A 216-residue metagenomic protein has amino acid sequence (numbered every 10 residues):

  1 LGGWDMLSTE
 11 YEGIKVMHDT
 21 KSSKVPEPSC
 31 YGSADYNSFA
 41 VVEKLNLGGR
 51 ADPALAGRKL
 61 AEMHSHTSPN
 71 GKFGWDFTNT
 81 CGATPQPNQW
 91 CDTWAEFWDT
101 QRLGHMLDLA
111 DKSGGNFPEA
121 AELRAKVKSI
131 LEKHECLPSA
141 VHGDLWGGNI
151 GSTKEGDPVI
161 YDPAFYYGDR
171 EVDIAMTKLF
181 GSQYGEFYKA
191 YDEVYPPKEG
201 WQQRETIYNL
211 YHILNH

Functional and structural regions predicted by a protein language model:
L1-E96: ATP-binding pocket architecture of kinase catalytic cores
G2, T20-S23, A51, K112-G115 (+3 more regions): Alpha-helical structural elements of signaling/regulatory helical domains
V41-E43, H212-H216: Conserved PLP-binding active-site segment of the aspartate aminotransferase-like
K44, G143-L145, L210: Short, well-ordered beta-to-alpha junction loops that form the rim of enzyme active sites and present histidine/acidic
S68-V141, T153, E193: An alpha-helical support segment within catalytic cores of ATP-dependent transferases
P87-D99, D108, L137-A140, G147-T206 (+1 more regions): Active-site Asp-x-Gly
